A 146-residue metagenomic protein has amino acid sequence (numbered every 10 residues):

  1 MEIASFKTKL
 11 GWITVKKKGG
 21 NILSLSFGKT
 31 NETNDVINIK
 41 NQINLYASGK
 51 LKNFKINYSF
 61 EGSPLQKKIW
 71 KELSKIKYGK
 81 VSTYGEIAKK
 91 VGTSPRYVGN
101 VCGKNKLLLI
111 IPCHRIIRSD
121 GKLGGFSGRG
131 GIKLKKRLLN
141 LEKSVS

Functional and structural regions predicted by a protein language model:
M1-R96, L141, V145-S146: Basic nucleic-acid-binding alpha-helical/helix-turn surface characteristic of O6-alkylguanine DNA
I69, R118-S119: N-terminal alpha-helical segment
L73, C113-H114, L138: Structural signal for hydrophobic
G103: Residue-level detection of the helix-turn-helix DNA-binding "recognition helix"
K106: Acidic, glycine-rich catalytic loops of TOPRIM or P-loop NTPase phosphate-binding modules used across DNA replication
L109-R118: Short Lys/Arg-enriched helix C-cap and helix-to-coil transition segments that create basic nucleic-acid-contact patches
K122-S146: …primarily DNA-binding HTH/wHTH and HhH modules…
